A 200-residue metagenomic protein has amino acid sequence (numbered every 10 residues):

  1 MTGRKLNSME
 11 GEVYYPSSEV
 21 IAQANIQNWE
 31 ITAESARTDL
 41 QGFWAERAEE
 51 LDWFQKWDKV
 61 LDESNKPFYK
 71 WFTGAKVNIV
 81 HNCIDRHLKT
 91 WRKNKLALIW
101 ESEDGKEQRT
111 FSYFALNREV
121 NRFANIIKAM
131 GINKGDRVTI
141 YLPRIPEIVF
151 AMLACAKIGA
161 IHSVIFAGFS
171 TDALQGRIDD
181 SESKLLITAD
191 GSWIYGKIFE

Functional and structural regions predicted by a protein language model:
M1-F111, A115-R118, R122-N125: N-lobe entry segment of adenylate-forming
E49, K128, A156: Short polybasic/polar patches that bind polyanions
V80, L98-L153, S170, L174-Q175 (+1 more regions): Conserved AMP-binding/adenylate-forming core of the ANL superfamily
K89-W91, I127-I132, G176-K184: Glycine-rich phosphate/diphosphate-binding loops that line cofactor/substrate pockets in enzymes
K157-E200: Structural core segment of the AMP-binding/adenylate-forming
